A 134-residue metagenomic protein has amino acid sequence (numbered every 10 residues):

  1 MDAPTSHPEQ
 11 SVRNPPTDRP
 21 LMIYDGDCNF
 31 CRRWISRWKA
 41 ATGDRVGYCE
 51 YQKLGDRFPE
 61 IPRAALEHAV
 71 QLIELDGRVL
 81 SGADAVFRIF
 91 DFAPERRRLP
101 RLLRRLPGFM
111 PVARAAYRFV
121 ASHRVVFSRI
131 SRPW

Functional and structural regions predicted by a protein language model:
M1-P4: N-terminal acidic, proline/glycine-rich, low-complexity intrinsically disordered segments
S6-A41: Local sequence-structure signature of Cys/Sec-based thiol-disulfide redox active-site neighborhoods
R37-W38, T42-R45, D76, R88: Non-catalytic interaction surface on structured domains
D44-R57, L72: Thiol-based oxidoreductase modules, predominantly thioredoxin-like and allied folds used for disulfide exchange
D56-W134: Thiol/selenol-based redox catalytic cores and closely related redox-interacting motifs
